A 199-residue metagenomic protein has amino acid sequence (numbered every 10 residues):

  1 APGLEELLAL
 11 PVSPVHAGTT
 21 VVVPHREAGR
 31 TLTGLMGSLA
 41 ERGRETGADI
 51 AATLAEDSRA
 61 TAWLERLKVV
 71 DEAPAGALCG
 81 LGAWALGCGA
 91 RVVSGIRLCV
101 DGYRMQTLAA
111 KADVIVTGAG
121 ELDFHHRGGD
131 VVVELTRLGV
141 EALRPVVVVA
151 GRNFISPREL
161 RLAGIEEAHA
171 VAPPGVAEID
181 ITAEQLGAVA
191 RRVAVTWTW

Functional and structural regions predicted by a protein language model:
A1-W199: N-terminal loops that bind phosphate or other acidic moieties and the adjacent beta-alpha structural core
